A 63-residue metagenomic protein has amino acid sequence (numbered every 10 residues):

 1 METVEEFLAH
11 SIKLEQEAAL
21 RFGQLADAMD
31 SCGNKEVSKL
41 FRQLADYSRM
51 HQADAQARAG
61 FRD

Functional and structural regions predicted by a protein language model:
M1-D63: Non-heme di-metal
